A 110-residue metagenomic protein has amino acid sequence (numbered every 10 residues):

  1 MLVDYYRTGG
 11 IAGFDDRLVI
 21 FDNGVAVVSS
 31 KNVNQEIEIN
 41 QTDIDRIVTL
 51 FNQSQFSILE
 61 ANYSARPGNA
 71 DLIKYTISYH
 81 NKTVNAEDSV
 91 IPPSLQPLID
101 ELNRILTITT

Functional and structural regions predicted by a protein language model:
M1-G10, V33-Q35, N40-R46, L50 (+1 more regions): Short, well-ordered, aromatic-rich surface patches in folded extracellular/luminal domains
G13: Extracytoplasmic/periplasm-facing segments of secreted or lipoprotein envelope proteins
L18-I20: Conserved beta-hairpin
D22-N23, N81: Residue-level signal for tight coil/turn positions that link beta-strands
N23-V33: Acidic/histidine-rich, surface-exposed loop or edge segments in extracytoplasmic proteins
F56: Cys-His-centered catalytic/binding microenvironment captured across papain-like cysteine peptidases and homologous
